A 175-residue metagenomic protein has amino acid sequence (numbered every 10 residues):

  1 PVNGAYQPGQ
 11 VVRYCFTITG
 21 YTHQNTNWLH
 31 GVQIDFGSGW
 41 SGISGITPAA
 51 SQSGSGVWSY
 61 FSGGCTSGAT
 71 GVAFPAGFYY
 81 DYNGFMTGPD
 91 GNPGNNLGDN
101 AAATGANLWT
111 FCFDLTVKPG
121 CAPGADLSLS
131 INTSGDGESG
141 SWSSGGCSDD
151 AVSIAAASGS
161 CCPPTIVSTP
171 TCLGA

Functional and structural regions predicted by a protein language model:
V2-Q10, S38-G39, L115-D126: A short, structured loop/turn motif at beta-sheet edges
Y6-V11, A103-L108, G174-A175: Solvent-exposed, conformationally flexible loop/turn segments
Q7-S62: Low-complexity, serine/threonine/proline/glycine-rich extracellular segments that form mucin-like
R13, G63, T110, P119 (+3 more regions): Extracellular secreted precursors and ectodomains with disulfide-bonded cysteine-rich loops/domains
G42-G88: Surface patches in mature domains of proteins
Y79-S128, N132, D136: Low-complexity, intrinsically disordered segments enriched in Ser/Thr together with acidic residues
N132-S160: Extracellular/luminal low-complexity Ser/Thr/Pro-rich, glycosylation-prone repeat/linker regions
A157-A175: Proline- and Ser/Thr-rich low-complexity, intrinsically disordered segments
